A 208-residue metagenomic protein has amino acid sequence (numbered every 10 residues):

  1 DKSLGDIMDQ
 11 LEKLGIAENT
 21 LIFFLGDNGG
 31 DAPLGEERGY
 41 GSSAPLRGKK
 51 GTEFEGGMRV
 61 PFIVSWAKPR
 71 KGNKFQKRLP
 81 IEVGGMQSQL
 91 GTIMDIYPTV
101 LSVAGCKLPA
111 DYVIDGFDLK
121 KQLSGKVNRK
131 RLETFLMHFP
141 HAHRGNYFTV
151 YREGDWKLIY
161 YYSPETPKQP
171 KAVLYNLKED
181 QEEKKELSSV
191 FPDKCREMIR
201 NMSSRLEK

Functional and structural regions predicted by a protein language model:
D1-E37: Metal-dependent active-site segment of extracytoplasmic phospho-/sulfohydrolases and closely related
K2, D6, A17, L21 (+6 more regions): Generic recognition of stable, solvent-exposed alpha-helical segments in well-folded globular domains
G5-M8, E12, Y97-L101, K120 (+5 more regions): Non-transmembrane alpha-helical segments in soluble domains of secreted/periplasmic/extracellular proteins
D6-N19, S102-D111, S203-K208: Surface-exposed helix-capping loop/turn segments at secondary-structure junctions
I16-I22, M58-V60, K130-L132, E153-W156: Loop/turn elements at helix/coil->beta-strand transitions in domains of secreted/extracellular proteins
G30-E53, P69-G85, Q89, M94-L177: C-terminal cap/loop subdomain of S1 sulfatases and analogous C-terminal strand-loop tails that border
I63-S65: Short beta-strand-to-turn element immediately C-terminal to the catalytic PLP-Schiff-base lysine in fold type I
D180: Intrinsically disordered, low-complexity polar regions and short flexible loop motifs
